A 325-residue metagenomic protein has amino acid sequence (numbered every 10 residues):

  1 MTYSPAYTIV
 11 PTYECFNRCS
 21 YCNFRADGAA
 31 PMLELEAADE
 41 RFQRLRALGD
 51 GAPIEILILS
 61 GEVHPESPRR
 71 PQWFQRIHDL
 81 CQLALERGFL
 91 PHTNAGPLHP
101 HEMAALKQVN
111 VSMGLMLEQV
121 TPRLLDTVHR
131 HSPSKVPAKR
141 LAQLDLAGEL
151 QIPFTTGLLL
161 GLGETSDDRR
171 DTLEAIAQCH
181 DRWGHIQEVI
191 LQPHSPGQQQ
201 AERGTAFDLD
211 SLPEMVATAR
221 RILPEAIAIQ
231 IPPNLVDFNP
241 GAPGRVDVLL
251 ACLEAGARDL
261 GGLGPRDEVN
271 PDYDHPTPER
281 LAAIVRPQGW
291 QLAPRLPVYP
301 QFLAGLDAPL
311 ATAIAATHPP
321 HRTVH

Functional and structural regions predicted by a protein language model:
T2-E40: Canonical Radical SAM [4Fe-4S] cluster-binding loop centered on the CxxxCxxC motif and its immediate flanking residues
Y3-I9, I54-I58, P91-T93, M113-L115 (+5 more regions): Hydrophobic faces of well-ordered beta-strands that scaffold small-molecule active sites in alpha/beta enzyme cores
Y3-Y7, A26-A29, I58-P71, P193-G204 (+2 more regions): Glycine-rich, proline-tolerant flexible connector loops at the mouths of alpha/beta enzymes
I9, E62-H64, A95-H99, Q119-T121 (+5 more regions): Active-site-proximal loop/turn and secondary-structure-junction residues that shape catalytic pockets, frequently
F16, D50, Q108, W183 (+1 more regions): Alpha-helix termination/capping residues and helix-transition junctions
R18, P122-L125, G197-Q200: Short acidic/His/Gly/Ser-rich catalytic and metal-binding motifs that mark active-site loops of diverse hydrolases
G28-D181: Conserved Radical SAM active-site core
R170-H325: Auxiliary Fe-S-binding modules of radical SAM enzymes
